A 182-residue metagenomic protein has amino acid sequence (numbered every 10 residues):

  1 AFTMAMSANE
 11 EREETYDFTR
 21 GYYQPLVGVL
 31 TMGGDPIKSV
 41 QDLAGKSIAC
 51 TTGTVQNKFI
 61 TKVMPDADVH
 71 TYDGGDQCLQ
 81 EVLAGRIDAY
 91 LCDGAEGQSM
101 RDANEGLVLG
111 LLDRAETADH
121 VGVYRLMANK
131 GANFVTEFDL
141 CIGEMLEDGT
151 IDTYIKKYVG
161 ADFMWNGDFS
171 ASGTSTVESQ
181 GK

Functional and structural regions predicted by a protein language model:
A1-D42, L111-T117: Acidic, polar ligand-binding/catalytic clefts
M4-T15, F59-K62, L83, D88-H120: A ligand-binding cleft/hinge motif common to bilobed small-molecule-binding domains
Y23-T31, R101-G143, A161-G181: Periplasmic-binding protein-like
G33-Q41, H70, G131-E137: Short helix-loop capping/hinge motifs at secondary-structure junctions, enriched in acidic/polar residues
D35-P36, H70-A84: Short helix-initiation/N-cap motifs at beta->coil->alpha
V40-V55, D68: Short loop->beta-strand "edge-of-pocket" segments that line small-molecule binding or catalytic clefts across diverse
L43, V82-L83, L126, F138: Hydrophobic residues within well-ordered alpha-helices
Q56-F59, I142-V159: Periplasmic-binding protein-like
